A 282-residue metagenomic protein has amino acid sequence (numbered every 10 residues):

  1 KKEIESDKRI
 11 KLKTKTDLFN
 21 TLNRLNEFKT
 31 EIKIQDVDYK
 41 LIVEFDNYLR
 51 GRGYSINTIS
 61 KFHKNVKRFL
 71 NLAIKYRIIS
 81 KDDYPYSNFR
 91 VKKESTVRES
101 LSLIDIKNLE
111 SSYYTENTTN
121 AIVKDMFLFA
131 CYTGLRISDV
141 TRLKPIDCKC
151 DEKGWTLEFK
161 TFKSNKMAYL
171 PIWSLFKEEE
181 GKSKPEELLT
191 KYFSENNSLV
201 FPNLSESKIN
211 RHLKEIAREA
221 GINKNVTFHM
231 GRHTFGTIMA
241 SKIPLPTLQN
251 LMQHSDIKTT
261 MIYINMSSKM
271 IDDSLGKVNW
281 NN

Functional and structural regions predicted by a protein language model:
K1-T21, Y76: Short, aromatic/basic-rich helix-turn unit that serves as a nucleic-acid recognition element
T21-E27, I32-K40, G51-Y84: N-terminal DNA-binding recognition helix of tyrosine site-specific recombinases/integrases
I56, S60, K75, I79-I137 (+1 more regions): Basic, Lys/Arg- and aromatic-enriched nucleic-acid-binding interface segment
S95, F162-T190, S194-E215: C-terminal catalytic core of Y-nucleophile DNA break-rejoin enzymes
S100, T161-N165, E206, L245 (+1 more regions): Catalytic-site neighborhood detector that most strongly recognizes the C-terminal catalytic loop/helix of tyrosine
L109, A168-S174, S183-K184, N265-N282: DNA/chromatin major-groove-contacting recognition/catalytic segments
Y114-N120, Y192-L199, N203, N210-N250: Short, basic (Lys/Arg/His-rich) helix/loop patches that form interaction surfaces in the mid-to-C-terminal regions
L128, Y132, S138-D139, E215 (+3 more regions): C-terminal catalytic core of tyrosine-transesterase DNA break-rejoin enzymes
